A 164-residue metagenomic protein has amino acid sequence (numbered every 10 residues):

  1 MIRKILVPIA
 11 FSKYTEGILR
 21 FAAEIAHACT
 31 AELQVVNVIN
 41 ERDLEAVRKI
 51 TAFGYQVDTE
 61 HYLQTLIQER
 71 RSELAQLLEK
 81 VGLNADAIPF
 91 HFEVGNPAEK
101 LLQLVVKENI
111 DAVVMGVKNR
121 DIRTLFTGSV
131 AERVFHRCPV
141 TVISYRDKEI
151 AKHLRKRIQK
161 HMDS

Functional and structural regions predicted by a protein language model:
M1-Q56, K160-S164: Small/aliphatic-rich secondary-structure junction motif
R3, D111, P139: Conserved acidic residues
C29, V130, C138-P139: Short, structured coil segments at secondary-structure junctions
V36, P89-E93, I143: General small-molecule cofactor/ligand-binding pocket signal
Y55-R70: A short acidic, glycine-rich active-site loop that binds or catalyzes chemistry on phosphate/adenosine moieties
E79-V113, E149-S164: Structural beta-alpha unit
A112-R133, K152: Glycine-rich, Arg-bearing micro-motifs that act as flexible, cationic patches
R137-R146: Short, acidic/small-residue loops that bind anionic groups at enzyme active sites
